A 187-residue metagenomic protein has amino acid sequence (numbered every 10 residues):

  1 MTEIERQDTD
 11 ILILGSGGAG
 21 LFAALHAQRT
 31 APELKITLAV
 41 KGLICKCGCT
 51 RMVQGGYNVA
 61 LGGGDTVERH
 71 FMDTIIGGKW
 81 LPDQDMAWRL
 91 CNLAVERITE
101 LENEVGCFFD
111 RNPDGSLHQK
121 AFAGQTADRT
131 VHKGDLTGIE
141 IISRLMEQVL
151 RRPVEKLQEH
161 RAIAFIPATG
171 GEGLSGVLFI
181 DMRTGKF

Functional and structural regions predicted by a protein language model:
M1-I13, E100: Glycine/serine-rich loop-strand microenvironments at binding/catalytic pocket rims
E3, L34-K35, V40-T184: Conserved N-terminal/central alpha/beta ligand/cofactor-binding core
R6-T9, R183-F187: Core beta-strand elements of the Rossmann-like FAD/NAD(P) dinucleotide-binding domain in flavoenzyme oxidoreductases
I11-L38: N-terminal Rossmann-like FAD-binding beta1-loop-alpha1 element of flavoenzymes
